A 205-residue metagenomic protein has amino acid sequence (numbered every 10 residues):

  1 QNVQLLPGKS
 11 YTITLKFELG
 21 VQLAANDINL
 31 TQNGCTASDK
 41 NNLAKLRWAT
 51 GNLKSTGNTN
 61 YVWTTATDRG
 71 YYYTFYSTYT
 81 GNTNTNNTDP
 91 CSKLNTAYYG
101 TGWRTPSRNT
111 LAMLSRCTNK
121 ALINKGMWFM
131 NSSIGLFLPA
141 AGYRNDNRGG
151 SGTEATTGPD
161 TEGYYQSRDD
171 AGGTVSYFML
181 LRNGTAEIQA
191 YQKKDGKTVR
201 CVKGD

Functional and structural regions predicted by a protein language model:
Q1-S38: Extracytoplasmic cysteine-anchoring/structural motifs
Q4-L6, N42, E154-A155, A190: Generic structural signal for short, flexible, solvent-exposed coil/loop and linker residues
N41, R47: Extracytoplasmic/periplasm-facing segments of secreted or lipoprotein envelope proteins
T50-N60, T65-F75, T83-D89, K93-R104 (+1 more regions): C-terminal, surface-exposed recognition/capping segments
T78: Extended carbohydrate-recognition surfaces in non-catalytic/accessory domains of CAZymes and lectin-like proteins
